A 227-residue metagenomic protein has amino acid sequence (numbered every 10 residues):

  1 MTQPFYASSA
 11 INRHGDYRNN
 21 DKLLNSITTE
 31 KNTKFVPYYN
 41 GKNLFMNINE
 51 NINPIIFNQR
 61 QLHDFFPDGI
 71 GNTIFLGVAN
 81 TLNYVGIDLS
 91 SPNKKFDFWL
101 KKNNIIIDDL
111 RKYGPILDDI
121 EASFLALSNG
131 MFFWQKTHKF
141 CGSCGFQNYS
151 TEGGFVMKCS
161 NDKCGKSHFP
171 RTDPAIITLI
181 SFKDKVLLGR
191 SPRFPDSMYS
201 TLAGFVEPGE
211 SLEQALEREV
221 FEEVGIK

Functional and structural regions predicted by a protein language model:
M1-L117: N-terminal alpha-helical interaction blocks
F124-F132, G142-S150: Short, intrinsically disordered, charge-biased short linear motifs at domain edges
F133-K136, G154, D173: Flanking scaffold residues of small Cys/His-coordinated metal-binding clusters
T137-H138, G145, V156: Residues immediately within or flanking Cys/His clusters that coordinate Zn2+ in small zinc-binding modules
S150-T151, P170: Short, non-ligating residues that shape and space the ligands of small metal-coordination modules and catalytic
V156-S200: N-terminal strand-loop-strand
S200-K227: The catalytic Nudix box helix
